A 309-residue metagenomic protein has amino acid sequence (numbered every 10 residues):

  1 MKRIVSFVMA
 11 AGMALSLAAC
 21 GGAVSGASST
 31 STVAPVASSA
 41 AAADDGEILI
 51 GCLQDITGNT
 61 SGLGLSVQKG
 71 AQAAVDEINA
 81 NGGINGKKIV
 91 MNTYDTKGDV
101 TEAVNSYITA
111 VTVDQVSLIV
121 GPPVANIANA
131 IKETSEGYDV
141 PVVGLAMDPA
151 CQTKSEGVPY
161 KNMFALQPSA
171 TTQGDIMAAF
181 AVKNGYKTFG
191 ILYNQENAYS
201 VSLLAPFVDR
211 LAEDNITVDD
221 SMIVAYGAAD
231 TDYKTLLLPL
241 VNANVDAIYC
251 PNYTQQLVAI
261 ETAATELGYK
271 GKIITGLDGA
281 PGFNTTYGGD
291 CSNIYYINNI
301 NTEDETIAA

Functional and structural regions predicted by a protein language model:
M1-L49, A80: Short, low-complexity disordered leader/linker segments with a strong preference for bacterial N-terminal type II
A40-E47, K69-M91, A212-V218: Signal peptide-proximal N-terminal region of secreted/periplasmic/extracellular or secretory-lumen proteins
A41-D44, G51-G70, Y94-T101, P123-V124 (+1 more regions): Extracytoplasmic "Venus flytrap"
E47-L49, K187-G190, D246: Residues that mark the start of a beta-strand
G62-K69, N81-K154, L166, A225-T231 (+2 more regions): Beta-alpha junction/loop-to-helix N-cap segments that form part of ligand/metal-binding clefts
V116-M222, K272-N299: Extracytoplasmic ligand/sensor domains, especially the bilobed periplasmic-binding protein
L118, D246-A247: Structural motif
P206, T302-A309: Extracellular/periplasmic ligand-binding modules, especially the Venus flytrap/periplasmic-binding
